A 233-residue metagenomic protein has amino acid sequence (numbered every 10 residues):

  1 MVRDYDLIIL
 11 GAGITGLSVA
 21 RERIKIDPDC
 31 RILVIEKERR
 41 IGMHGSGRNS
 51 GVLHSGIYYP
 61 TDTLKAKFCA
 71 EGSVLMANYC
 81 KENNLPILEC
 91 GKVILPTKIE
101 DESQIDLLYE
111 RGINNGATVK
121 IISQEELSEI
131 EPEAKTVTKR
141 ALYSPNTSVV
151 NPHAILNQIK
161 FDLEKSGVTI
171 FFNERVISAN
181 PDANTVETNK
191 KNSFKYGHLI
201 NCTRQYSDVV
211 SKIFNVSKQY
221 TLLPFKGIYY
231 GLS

Functional and structural regions predicted by a protein language model:
V2-T15, L33: Beta1/beta-strand and adjacent pyrophosphate-binding region of the FAD-binding site in flavoprotein oxidoreductases
T15, R40, Y206: Conserved Rossmann-like nucleotide-cofactor binding loop
A20, I24, D162: Gly/Ala-rich phosphate-binding loop of Rossmann-like dinucleotide-binding domains, activating on the conserved
I24-R48: Glycine-rich FAD pyrophosphate-binding loop
E36, E89, S123-Q124, F172-E174: Short loop/edge segments at beta-strand edges and connector loops that shape dinucleotide/nucleotide cofactor-binding
G51-E126: Dinucleotide-binding Rossmann-like beta1-alpha1 core, especially the glycine-rich loop that anchors the ADP
A141-H198, C202-V209: Helical element adjacent to the flavin cofactor pocket in flavoenzyme catalytic cores
N192-S233: Central helical "cap/lid" subdomain
